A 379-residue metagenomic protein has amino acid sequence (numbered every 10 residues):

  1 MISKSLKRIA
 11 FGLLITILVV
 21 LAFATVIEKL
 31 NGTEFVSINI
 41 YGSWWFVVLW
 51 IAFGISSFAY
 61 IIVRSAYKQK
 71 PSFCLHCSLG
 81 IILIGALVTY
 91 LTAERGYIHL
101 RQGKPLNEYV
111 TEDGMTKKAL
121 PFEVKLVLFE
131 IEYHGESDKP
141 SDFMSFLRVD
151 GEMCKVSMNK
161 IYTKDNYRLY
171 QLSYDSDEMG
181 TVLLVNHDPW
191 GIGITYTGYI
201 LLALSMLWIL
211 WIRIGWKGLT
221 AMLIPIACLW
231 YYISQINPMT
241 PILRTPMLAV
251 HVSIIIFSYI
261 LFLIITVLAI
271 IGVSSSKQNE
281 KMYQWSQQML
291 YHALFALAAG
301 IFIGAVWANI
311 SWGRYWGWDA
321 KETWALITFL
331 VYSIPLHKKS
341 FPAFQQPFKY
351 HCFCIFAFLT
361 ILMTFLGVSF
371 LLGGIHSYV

Functional and structural regions predicted by a protein language model:
M1-V379: Solvent-exposed, non-transmembrane regions of integral membrane proteins
